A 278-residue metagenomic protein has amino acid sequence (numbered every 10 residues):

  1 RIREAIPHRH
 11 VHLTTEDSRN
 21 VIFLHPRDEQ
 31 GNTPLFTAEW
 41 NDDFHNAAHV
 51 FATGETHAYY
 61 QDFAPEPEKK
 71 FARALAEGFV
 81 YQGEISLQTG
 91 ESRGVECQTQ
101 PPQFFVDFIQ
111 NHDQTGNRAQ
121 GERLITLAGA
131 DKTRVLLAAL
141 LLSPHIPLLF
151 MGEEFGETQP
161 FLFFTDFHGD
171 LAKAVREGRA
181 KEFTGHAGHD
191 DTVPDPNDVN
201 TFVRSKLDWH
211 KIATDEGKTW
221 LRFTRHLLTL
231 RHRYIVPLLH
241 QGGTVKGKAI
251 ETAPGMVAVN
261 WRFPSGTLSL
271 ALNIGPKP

Functional and structural regions predicted by a protein language model:
R3-G188: Conserved alpha/beta catalytic core and glycan-binding cleft of carbohydrate-active enzymes
V80-G94, L149-F150, F155-F164, H186-L268: Glycan-recognition and catalytic regions of carbohydrate-active enzymes
S269-N273: Buried hydrophobic-core signal for structured, non-transmembrane domains
I274-P278: C-terminal beta-sandwich/jelly-roll accessory domains of carbohydrate-active enzymes
